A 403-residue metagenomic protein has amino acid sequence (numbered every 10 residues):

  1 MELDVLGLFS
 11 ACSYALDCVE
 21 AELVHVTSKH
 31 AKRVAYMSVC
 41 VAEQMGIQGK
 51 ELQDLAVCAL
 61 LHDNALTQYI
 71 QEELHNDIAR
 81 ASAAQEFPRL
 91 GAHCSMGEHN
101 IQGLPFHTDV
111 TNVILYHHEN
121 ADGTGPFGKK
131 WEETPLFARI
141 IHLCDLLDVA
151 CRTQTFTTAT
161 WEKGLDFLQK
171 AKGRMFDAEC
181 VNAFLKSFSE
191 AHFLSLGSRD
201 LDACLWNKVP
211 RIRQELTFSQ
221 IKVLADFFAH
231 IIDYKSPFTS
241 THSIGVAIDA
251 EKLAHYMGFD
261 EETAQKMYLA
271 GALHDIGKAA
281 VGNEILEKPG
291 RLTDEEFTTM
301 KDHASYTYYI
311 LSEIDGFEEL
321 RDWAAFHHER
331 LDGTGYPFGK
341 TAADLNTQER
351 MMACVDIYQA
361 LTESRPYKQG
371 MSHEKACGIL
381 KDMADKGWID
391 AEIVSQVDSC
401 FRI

Functional and structural regions predicted by a protein language model:
E2-I403: Histidine- and acidic-residue-rich, metal-dependent catalytic cores
